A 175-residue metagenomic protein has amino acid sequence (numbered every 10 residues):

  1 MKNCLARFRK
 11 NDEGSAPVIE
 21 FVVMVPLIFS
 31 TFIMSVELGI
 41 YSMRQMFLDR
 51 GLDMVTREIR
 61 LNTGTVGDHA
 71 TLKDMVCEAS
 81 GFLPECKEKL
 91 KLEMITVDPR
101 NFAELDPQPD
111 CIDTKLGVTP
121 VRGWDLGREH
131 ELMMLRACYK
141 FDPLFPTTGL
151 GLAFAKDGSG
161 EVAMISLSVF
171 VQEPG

Functional and structural regions predicted by a protein language model:
M1-S80: Alpha-helical assembly-interface signal, strongest on the long, hydrophobic N-terminal helix that forms
K2, M54-G175: Short, conserved structural patches
